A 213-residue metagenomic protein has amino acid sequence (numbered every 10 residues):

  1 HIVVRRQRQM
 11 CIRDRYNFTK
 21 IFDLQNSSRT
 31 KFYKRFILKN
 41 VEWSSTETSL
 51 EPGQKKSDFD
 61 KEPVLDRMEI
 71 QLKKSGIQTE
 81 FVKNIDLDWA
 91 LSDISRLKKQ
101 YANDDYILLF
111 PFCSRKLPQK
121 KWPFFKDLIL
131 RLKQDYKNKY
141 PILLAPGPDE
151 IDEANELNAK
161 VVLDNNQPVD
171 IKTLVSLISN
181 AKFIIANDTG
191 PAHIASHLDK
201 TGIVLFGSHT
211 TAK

Functional and structural regions predicted by a protein language model:
H1-R8, I12: Single conserved hydrophobic/aromatic residue that forms the stacking wall/gate of nucleotide- or nucleobase-binding
I2, Y33, S176-L177, I194-A195 (+1 more regions): Hydrophobic/aromatic ligand-binding patch that stacks against planar heteroaromatic rings of cofactors or nucleotides
R13-F18, Y101-N103, K137, N180: Glycine-rich phosphate-binding loop signature in dinucleotide/nucleotide-binding domains
R13-N17, I21, T30-S44, H197: Glycosyltransferases and closely related glycan-assembly transferases that use nucleotide-activated donors
D14-N26, A181, A186: Short N-terminal targeting/anchoring amphipathic segment
N40-L50, L198-K213: Gly/Pro- and small hydrophobic-enriched strand-loop and loop-to-helix capping segments that sit at the rims
E42-P118: Mid-sequence helix-capping/hinge segment at a functional interface
F124-S208: Donor-binding and catalytic core of enzymes assembling or modifying cell-surface/extracellular glycoconjugates
